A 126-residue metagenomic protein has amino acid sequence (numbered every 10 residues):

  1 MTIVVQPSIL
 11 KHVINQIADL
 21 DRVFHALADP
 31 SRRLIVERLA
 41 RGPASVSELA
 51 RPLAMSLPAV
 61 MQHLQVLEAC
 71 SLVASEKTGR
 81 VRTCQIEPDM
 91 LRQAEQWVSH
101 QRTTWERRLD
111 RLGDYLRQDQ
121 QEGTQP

Functional and structural regions predicted by a protein language model:
M1-D19, R38-L57, V66-A74, D89-P126: C-terminal regulatory/oligomerization modules of transcriptional regulators
D21-H25: Conserved N-terminal beta-strand and adjoining loop/helix that marks the start of the Nudix/MutT-like hydrolase domain
A26-S31: Short helix-coil-helix linker/hinge
R33-I35: Pre-recognition alpha-helix immediately N-terminal to the DNA-recognition helix within helix-turn-helix or winged-helix
K77-T83: Short, Lys/Arg-rich nucleic-acid/phosphate-binding segment
